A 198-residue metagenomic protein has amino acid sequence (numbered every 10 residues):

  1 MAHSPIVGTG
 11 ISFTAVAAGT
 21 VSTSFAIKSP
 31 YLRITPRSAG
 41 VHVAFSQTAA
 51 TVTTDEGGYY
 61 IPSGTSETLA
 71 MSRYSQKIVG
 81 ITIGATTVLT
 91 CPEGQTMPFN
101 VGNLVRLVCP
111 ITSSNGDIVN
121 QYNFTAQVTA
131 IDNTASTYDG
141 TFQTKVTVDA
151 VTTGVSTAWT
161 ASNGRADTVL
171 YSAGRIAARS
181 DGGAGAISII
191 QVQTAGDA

Functional and structural regions predicted by a protein language model:
M1-S24, A184, I189-A198: Short, intrinsically disordered N-terminal pre-domain segments
I11, T51-R73: Intrinsically disordered, low-complexity Pro/Gly/Ser/Thr-rich segments with frequent PxxP/GP/PP motifs and embedded
G19-S24, P62-S72, D167-G174: Beta-sandwich interaction modules
I27, L32-S38, S180: Asparagine-centered strand-capping/turn motif at beta-strand->loop junctions
R33, T68, R106-L107: Hydrophobic beta-strand signal
R37-G57: Short, surface-exposed beta-strand/strand-loop-strand elements in extracellular ectodomains
R73-N103, V108-I187, G196-A198: Small/polar beta-strand repeat architecture
